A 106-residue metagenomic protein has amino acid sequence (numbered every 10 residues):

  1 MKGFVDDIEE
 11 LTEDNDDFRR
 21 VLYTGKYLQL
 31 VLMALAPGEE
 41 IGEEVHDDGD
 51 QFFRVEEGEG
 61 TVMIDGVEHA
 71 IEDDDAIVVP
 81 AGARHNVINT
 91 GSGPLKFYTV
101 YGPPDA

Functional and structural regions predicted by a protein language model:
M1-Q29, G42, I77-V78: A short, N-terminal "cap"/entry segment at the start of jelly-roll beta-barrel domains of the cupin/DSBH fold
R20-T24, M33, I41-H46, I88-T90: Short histidine-centered beta-strand/loop micro-motifs that create catalytic or ligand/metal-coordination sites
K26-L28, P37-E39, E59, P103-A106: Short, charged/polar surface micro-motifs in flexible loops or helix N-caps
A34-A36, V45-V62: Short, conserved beta-strand element in jelly-roll/cupin
F52, E59-T61, E68, R84 (+1 more regions): Structural motif
V67-A81: Short acidic-glycine-tyrosine-enriched beta hairpin
A81-A106: Ligand-binding loop in jelly-roll beta-barrel domains
